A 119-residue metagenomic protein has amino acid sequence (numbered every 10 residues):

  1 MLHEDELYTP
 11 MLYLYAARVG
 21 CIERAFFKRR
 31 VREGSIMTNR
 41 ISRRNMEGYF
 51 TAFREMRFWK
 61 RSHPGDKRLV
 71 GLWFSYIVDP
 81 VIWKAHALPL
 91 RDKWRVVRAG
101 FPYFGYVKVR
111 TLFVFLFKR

Functional and structural regions predicted by a protein language model:
M1-S42: Conserved nucleotide-sugar donor-binding catalytic segment
L14, R57-F58, W83: Short glycine/serine- and small hydrophobic-enriched flexible loop segments
A17, R61, H86: Hydrophobic/aromatic-lined pockets within catalytic cores
V19, D66-K67: Secondary-structure boundary/capping positions in well-ordered alpha/beta enzyme cores
A25-E33, N39-G65, L90-F104: Catalytic core of nucleotide-sugar-dependent glycosyltransferases
G71-W83: Amphipathic alpha-helical repeat scaffolds of TPR domains
W83-R119: Membrane-interface aromatic/basic loop that binds lipid-linked glycans or pyrophosphate carriers, typified by
